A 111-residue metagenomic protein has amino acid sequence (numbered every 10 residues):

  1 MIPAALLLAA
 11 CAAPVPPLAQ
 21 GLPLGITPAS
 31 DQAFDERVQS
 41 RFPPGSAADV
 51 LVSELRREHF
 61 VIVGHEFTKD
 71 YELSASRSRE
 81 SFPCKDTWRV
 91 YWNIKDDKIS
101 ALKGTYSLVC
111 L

Functional and structural regions predicted by a protein language model:
M1-A4: Sec-dependent signal peptide recognition, specifically the positively charged N-region followed immediately by
L8-A10: C-terminal motif of bacterial Sec signal peptides marking the signal peptidase cleavage site
A12-V15: Bacterial signal peptide processing site
L18, F67, Y91: Cys/His-rich zinc-coordinating "finger/knuckle" motifs
L18-S53, E58: Terminal, regulation- and interaction-focused segments at domain boundaries
S53-W88: A cross-family detector of function-defining hotspots
E80-V109: Amphipathic N-proximal alpha-helical interface segments
